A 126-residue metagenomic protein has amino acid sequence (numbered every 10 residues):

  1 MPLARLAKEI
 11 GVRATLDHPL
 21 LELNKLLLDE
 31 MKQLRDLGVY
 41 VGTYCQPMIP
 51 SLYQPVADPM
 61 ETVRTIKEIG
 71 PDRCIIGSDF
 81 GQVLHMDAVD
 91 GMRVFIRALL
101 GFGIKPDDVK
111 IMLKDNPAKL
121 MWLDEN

Functional and structural regions predicted by a protein language model:
M1-A7, K25-L34, S51-R64, G81-R97 (+1 more regions): Histidine/acidic-residue-rich catalytic or RNA/ligand-binding cores of hydrolases and nuclease-related proteins
A7-G11, I66-I69: Alpha-helix-loop-beta-strand connector modules within alpha/beta enzyme cores
E9-T15, G101: Short, surface-exposed connector motifs at secondary-structure boundaries
R13-T15, G38-G42, R73-I75: Structural preference for beta-strand elements that scaffold enzyme active sites
T15-L23: Catalytic beta/alpha-barrel core
G42-T43, K119: Ligand-binding pocket scaffold of soluble enzyme catalytic domains
Y44, I69-A88: Short acidic/histidine-rich active-site segments
M92-N126: Mid-to-C-terminal alpha-helical segments outside catalytic/metal-binding sites
